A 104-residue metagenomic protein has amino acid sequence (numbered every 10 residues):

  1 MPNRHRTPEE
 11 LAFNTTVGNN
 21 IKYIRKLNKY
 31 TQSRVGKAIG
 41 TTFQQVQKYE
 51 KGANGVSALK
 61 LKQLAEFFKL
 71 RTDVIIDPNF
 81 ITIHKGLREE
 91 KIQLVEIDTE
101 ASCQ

Functional and structural regions predicted by a protein language model:
P2-L27: A short, Lys/Arg-rich alpha-helix, primarily the initiator
T16, L27, A53-V56, F67: Helix-turn-helix/winged-helix DNA-binding modules
N19-R34, A38, Q63: Short basic helix-loop element that most often maps to the first helix and adjoining turn of HTH DNA-binding modules
I39-V56, D77: Recognition helix of helix-turn-helix/homeodomain-like DNA-binding domains that insert into the DNA major groove
A53-A58, H84-G86: Short, solvent-exposed alpha-helical "recognition" segments
L59-V74: DNA major-groove recognition helix of helix-turn-helix/homeodomain DNA-binding modules
I76-Q104: Short, charged recognition helix plus adjacent turn of helix-turn-helix-like nucleic-acid-binding domains
